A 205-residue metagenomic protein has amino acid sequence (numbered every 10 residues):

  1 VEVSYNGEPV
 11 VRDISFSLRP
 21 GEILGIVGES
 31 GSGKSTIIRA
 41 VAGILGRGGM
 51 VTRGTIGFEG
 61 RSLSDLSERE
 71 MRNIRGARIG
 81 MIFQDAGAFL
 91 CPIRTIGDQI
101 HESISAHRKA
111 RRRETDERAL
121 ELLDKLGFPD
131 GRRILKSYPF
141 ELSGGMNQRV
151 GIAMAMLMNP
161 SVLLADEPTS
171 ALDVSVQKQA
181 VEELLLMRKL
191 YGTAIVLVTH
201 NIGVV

Functional and structural regions predicted by a protein language model:
V27-G28: The feature captures the beta-strand-to-loop junction immediately N-terminal to the Walker
M50-S62: Conserved ABC transporter NBD signature motif
I100, I152, L163, V176 (+1 more regions): Hydrophobic anchor residue at the start of the ABC signature
E114-R133, L186: Conserved ABC ATPase "signature" region
S137-L142, M146: Conserved ABC ATPase signature
L157-S161: A short, proline-enriched helix->beta-strand linker immediately N-terminal to the Walker B motif in ABC-type P-loop
